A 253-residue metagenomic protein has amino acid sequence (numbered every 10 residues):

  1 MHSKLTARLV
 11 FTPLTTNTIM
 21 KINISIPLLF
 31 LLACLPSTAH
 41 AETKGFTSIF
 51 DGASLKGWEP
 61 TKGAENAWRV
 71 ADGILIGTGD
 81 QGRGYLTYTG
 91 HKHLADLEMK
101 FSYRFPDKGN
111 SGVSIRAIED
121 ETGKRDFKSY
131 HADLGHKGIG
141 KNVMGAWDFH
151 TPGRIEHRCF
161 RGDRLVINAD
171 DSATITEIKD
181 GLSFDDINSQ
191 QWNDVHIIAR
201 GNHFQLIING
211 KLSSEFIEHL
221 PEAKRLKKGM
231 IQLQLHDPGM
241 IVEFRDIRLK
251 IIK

Functional and structural regions predicted by a protein language model:
A7-V10: Acidic, Ala/Val/Gly-enriched low-complexity intrinsically disordered segments
T15-P27: Bacterial N-terminal signal peptides that target proteins for export
P27-C34: Bacterial N-terminal signal peptides
A39-K253: Carbohydrate-interacting regions of secretory-pathway proteins
